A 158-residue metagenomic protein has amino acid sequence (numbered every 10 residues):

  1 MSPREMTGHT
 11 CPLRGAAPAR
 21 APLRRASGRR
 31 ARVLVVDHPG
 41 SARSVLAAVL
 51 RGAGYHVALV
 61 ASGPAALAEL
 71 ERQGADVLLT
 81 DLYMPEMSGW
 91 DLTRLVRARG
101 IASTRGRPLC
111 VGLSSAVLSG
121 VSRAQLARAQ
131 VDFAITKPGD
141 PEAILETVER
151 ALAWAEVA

Functional and structural regions predicted by a protein language model:
M1-L34, H38, S44-A47, G106 (+1 more regions): Non-catalytic signal-transmission and effector/linker regions of two-component phosphorelay proteins
G40-A58, A129: Two-component/phosphorelay signaling modules centered on CheY-like receiver
L59, E86-M87: Residue-level signal for the "D+5" position in two-component response regulator receiver
L59-V77: Acidic, metal-coordinating helix/loop segments flanking the phosphotransfer/catalytic sites of two-component signaling
D81, P85: Active-site residues of response regulator receiver
S103-G120, V131: A short, hydrophobic beta-strand element within the central beta-sheet of small alpha/beta folds
T136-P138: A Lys-centered signature of the CheY-like receiver
